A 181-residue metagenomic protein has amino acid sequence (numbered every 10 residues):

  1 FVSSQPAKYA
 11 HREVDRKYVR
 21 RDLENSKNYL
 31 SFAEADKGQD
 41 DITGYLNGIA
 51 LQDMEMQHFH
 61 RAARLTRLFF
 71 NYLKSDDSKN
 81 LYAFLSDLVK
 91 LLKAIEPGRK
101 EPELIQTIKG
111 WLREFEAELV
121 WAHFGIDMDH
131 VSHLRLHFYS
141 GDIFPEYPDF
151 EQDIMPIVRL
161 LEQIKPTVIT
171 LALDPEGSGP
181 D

Functional and structural regions predicted by a protein language model:
F1-D181: Active-site beta-strand->loop->alpha-helix modules in alpha/beta enzyme cores, enriched in Gly/His/Asp(Glu)
